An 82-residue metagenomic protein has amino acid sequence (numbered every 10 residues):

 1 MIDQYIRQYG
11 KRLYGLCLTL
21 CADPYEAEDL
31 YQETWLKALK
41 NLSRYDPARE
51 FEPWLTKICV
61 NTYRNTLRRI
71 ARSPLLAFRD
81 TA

Functional and structural regions predicted by a protein language model:
M1-G15, E28: A short, charge-rich alpha-helical start-of-domain segment used by transcription regulators
G15, D29-L36, R49-N61: Structural recognition of an alpha-helix C-terminal capping motif at a helix-to-coil junction
L16, N41, T62, T66: Short alpha-helical functional segments enriched in proximate histidine and acidic residues
A22-D23: Short loop-to-helix capping motifs
W35-E50, R69-I70: Sigma70-family region 2
V60-F78: Arg/Lys-rich amphipathic alpha helix in sigma70-family domain 2
T81-A82: Acidic, proline/glycine-rich intrinsically disordered inter-domain spacer in sigma factors
